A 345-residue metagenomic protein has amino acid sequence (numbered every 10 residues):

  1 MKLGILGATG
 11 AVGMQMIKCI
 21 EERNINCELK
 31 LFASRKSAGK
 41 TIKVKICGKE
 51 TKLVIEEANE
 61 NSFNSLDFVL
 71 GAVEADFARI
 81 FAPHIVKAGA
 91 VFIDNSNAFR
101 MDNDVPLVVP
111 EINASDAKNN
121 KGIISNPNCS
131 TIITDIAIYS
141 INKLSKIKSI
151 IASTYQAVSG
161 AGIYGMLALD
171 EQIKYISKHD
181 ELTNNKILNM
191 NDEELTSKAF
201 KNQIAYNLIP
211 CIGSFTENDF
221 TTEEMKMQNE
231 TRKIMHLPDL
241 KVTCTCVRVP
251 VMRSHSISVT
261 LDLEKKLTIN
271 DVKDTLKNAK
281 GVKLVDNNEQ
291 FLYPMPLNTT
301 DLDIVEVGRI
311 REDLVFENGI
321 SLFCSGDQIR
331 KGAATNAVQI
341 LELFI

Functional and structural regions predicted by a protein language model:
M1-N202, L240-K241, K265, I269 (+6 more regions): N-terminal Rossmann-like NAD(P) cofactor-binding subdomain of oxidoreductases, focused on the glycine-rich
I17, Q228-R232, K273, K277: Generic solvent-exposed, charged/amphipathic alpha-helical segments that serve as macromolecular interface scaffolds
S34, Y155, C211-G213, T245-V247 (+1 more regions): Histidine- and/or cysteine-centered catalytic micro-motif in compact active-site loops
K118-S125, N207-N218, L322-C324: Helix-loop-beta segment of a Rossmann-like dinucleotide-binding subdomain
I124-I133, D219-Q228, G332-N336: A glycine-rich, Thr/Ser-enriched phosphate-binding loop motif common to dinucleotide/cofactor-binding enzymes
G160-I163, T216-D219, V251-S254, I269-N270: Short acidic/glycine-rich loop or secondary-structure boundary segments that cap or lie
T196-V249: Oxyanion-binding "anion nests"
D239-I345: C-terminal active-site/capping subdomain that shapes the small-molecule cofactor and substrate pocket of enzyme
